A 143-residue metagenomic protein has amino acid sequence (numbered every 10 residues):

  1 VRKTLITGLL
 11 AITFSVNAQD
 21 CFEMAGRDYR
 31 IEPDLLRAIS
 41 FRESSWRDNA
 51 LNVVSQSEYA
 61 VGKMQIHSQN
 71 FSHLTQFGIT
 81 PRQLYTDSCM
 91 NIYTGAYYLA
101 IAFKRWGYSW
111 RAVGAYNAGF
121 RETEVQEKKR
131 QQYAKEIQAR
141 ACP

Functional and structural regions predicted by a protein language model:
R2-G8: Sec-dependent signal peptide recognition, specifically the positively charged N-region followed immediately by
L9-L10, I137: Enrichment for repetitive, rod-forming helical segments
T13-S15: N-terminal signal peptide c-region/cleavage motif recognized by signal peptidases
Q19-P143: Catalytic glycan-binding domains that act on GlcNAc-containing polysaccharides
